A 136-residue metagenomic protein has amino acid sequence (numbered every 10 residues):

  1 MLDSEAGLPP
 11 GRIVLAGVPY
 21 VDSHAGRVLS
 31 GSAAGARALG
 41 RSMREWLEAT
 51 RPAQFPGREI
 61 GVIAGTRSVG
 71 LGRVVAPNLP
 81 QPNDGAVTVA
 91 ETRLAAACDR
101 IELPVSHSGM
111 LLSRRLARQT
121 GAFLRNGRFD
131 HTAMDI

Functional and structural regions predicted by a protein language model:
M1-E59, D84: Serine-dependent carboxylesterase/thioesterase catalytic core of lipase-like alpha/beta-hydrolase/SGNH enzymes
P56-I136: C-terminal catalytic-base region of ester-bond hydrolases, centering on the histidine of the charge-relay
